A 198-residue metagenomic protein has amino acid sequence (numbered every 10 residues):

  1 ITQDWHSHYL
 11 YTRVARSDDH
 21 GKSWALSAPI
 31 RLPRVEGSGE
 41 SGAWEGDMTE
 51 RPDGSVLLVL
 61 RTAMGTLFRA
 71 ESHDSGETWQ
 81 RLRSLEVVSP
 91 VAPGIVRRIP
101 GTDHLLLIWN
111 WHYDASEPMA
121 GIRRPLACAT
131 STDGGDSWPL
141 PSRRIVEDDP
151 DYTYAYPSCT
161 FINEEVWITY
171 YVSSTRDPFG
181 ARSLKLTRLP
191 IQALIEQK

Functional and structural regions predicted by a protein language model:
I1-K198: Asp-box/BNR beta-propeller blade signature and adjacent active/binding-site loops in extracellular glycan-interacting
